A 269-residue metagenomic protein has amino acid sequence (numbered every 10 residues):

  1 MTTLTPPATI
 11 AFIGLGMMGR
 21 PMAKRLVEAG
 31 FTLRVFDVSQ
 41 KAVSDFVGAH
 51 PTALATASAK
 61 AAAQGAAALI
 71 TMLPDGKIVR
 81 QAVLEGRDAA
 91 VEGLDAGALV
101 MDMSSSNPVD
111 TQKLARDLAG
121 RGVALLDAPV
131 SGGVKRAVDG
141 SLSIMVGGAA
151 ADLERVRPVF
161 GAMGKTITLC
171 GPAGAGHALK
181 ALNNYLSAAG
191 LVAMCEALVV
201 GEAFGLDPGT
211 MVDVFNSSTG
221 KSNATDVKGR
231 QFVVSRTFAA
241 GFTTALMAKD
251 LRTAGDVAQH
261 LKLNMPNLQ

Functional and structural regions predicted by a protein language model:
M1-M72, A98: NAD(P)+-binding Rossmann beta1-loop-alpha1 motif at the extreme N-terminus of oxidoreductases
I10, L73, S105-Y185: Rossmann-fold dinucleotide-binding core
A59-L125: Rossmann-fold NAD(P) dinucleotide-binding segment
A173, L186, N223-Q269: Interdomain hinge/lid region at the active-site interface of Rossmann-like NAD(P)-dependent oxidoreductases
A173-Y185, A189-V192, E196-V200, F204: Conserved anion/nucleotide-ligand pocket segment
L206-S218: Small-residue-rich helix-loop
